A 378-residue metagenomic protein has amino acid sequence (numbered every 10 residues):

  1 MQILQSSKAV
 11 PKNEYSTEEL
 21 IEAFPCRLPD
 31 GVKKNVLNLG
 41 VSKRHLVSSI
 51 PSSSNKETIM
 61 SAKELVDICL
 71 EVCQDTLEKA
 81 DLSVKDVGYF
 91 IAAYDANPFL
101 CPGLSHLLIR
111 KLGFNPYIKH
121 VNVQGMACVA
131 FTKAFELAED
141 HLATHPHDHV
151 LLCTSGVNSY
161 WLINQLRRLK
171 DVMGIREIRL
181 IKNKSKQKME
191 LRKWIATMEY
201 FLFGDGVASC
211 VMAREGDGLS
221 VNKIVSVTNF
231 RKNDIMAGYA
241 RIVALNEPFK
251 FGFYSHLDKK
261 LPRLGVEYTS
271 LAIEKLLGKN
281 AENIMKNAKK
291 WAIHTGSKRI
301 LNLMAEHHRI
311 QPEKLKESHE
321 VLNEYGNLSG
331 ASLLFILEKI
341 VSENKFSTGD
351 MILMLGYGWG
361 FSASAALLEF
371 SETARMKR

Functional and structural regions predicted by a protein language model:
M1-K63, D171, R179-R263, L271 (+1 more regions): Condensing-enzyme catalytic core mediating Claisen C-C bond formation in acyl metabolism
Q5-S7, A93, Q124, V150-G156 (+2 more regions): Short beta-strand segments
Y15, C101-L104, K133-E136, W161-R167 (+1 more regions): Short acidic, glycine/serine/threonine-rich loops at helix termini
D30-G31, G40, E64-A80, L104-S105 (+2 more regions): Short, well-ordered amphipathic alpha-helical segments that serve as non-catalytic structural scaffolds within diverse
L39-L46, K56, K63, D95-D148 (+1 more regions): Conserved catalytic cysteine-centered active-site region of acyl-thioester-dependent Claisen-condensing enzymes
H45, N55-G125, A281-L301: Conserved beta-ketoacyl condensing-enzyme motif
H141, H145-M198: Flexible, glycine-rich active-site loops centered on histidine and acidic residues that chelate a metal or position
F335-Y357, F361-R378: Catalytic phosphate/nucleotide-handling subdomain of diverse soluble enzymes
